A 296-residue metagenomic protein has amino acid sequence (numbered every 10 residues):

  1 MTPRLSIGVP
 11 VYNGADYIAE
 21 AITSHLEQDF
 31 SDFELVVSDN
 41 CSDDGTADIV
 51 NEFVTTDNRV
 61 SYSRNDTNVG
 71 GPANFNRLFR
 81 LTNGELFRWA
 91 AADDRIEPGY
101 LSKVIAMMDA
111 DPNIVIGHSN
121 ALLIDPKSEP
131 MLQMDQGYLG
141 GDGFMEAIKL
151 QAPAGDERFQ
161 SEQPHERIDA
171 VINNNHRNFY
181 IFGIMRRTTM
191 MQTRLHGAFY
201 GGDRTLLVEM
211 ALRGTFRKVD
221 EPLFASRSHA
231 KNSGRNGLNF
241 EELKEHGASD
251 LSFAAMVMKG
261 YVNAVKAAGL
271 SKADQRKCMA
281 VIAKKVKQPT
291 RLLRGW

Functional and structural regions predicted by a protein language model:
M1-L238: Nucleotide-sugar donor-binding/catalytic module of glycosyltransferases that assemble extracellular/cell-envelope
N239-W296: Non-catalytic, C-terminal membrane-associated alpha-helical segments of glycosyltransferases
